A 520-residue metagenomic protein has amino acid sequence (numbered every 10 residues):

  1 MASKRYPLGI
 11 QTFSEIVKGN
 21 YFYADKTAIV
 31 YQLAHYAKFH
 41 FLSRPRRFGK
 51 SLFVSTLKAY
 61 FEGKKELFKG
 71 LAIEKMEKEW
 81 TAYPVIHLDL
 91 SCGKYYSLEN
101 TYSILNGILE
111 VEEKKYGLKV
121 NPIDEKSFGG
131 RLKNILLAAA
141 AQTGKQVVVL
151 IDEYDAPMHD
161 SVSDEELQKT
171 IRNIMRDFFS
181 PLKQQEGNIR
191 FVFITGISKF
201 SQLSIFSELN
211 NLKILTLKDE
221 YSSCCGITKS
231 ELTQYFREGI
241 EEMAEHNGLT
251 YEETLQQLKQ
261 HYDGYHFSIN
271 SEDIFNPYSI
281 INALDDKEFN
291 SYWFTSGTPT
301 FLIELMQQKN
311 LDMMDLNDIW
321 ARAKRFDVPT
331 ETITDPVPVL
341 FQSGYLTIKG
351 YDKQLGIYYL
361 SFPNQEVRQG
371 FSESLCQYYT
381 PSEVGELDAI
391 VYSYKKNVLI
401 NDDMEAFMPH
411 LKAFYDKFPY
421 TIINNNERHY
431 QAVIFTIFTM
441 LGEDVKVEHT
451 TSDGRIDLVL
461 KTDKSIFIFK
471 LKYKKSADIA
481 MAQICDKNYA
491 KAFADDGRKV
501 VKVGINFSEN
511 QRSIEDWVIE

Functional and structural regions predicted by a protein language model:
M1-N426: Phosphate-binding site recognition
V148, S465-F467, V501: Structural motif
Q168-N173, Y473-A490: Mg2+/Mn2+-dependent nuclease catalytic core
F178-Q185, P338-L346, F435-T439, E443 (+1 more regions): Metal-dependent nuclease catalytic cores in nucleic-acid-processing enzymes, especially RNase H-like/related
A413-K446: Acidic-basic catalytic patches of nuclease active cores, encompassing PD-(D/E)XK and other metal-cofactor nuclease
I434, I456-Y473, K487: Conserved catalytic cores of phosphodiester-cleaving nucleases, focusing on short active-site segments
V445-L458: Long, charged, glycine-rich C-terminal linkers/tails
A492, D496-E520: Domain-level recognition of nuclease-like catalytic cores that cleave nucleotide substrates
